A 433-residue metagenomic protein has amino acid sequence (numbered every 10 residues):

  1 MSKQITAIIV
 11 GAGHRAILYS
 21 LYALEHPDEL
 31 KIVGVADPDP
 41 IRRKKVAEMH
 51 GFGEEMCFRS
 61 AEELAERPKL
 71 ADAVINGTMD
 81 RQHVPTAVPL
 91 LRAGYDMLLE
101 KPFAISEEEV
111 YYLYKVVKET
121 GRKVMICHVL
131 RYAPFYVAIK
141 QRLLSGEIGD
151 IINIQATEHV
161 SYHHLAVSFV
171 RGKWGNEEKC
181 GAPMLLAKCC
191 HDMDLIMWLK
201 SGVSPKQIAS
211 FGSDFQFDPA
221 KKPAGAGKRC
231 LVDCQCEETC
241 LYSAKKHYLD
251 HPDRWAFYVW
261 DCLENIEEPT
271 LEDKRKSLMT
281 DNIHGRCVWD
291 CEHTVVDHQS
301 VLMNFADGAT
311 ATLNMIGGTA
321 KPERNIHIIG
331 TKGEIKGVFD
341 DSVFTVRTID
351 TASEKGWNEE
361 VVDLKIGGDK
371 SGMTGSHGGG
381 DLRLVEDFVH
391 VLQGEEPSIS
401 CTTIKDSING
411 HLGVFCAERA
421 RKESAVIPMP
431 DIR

Functional and structural regions predicted by a protein language model:
M1-F52, I196: N-terminal Rossmann-like dinucleotide-binding module
G13, E55-V116: Beta-loop-alpha module in the N-terminal Rossmann-like domain of NAD(P)-dependent dehydrogenases, especially those
H14, V84, E109-Y112, R131-A133 (+6 more regions): Catalytic cores of eukaryotic secretory-pathway lumenal/extracellular enzymes that build and remodel glycoconjugates
H50, V295-R433: C-terminal helical cap and adjacent loop that interface with cofactors, partners, or active-site loops
Y112-V129, D150-N153: Rossmann-fold dehydrogenase core element
L130-R286, S424: Predominantly a Rossmann-like dinucleotide-binding segment in NAD(P)-dependent oxidoreductases
